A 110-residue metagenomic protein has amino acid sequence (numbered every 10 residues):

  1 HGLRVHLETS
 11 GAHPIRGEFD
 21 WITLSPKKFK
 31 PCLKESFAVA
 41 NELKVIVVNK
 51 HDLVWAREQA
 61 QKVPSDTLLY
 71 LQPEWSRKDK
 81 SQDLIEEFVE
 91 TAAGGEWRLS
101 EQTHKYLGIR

Functional and structural regions predicted by a protein language model:
H1-R110: Conserved AdoMet/S-adenosylmethionine-binding subsite of the radical SAM
